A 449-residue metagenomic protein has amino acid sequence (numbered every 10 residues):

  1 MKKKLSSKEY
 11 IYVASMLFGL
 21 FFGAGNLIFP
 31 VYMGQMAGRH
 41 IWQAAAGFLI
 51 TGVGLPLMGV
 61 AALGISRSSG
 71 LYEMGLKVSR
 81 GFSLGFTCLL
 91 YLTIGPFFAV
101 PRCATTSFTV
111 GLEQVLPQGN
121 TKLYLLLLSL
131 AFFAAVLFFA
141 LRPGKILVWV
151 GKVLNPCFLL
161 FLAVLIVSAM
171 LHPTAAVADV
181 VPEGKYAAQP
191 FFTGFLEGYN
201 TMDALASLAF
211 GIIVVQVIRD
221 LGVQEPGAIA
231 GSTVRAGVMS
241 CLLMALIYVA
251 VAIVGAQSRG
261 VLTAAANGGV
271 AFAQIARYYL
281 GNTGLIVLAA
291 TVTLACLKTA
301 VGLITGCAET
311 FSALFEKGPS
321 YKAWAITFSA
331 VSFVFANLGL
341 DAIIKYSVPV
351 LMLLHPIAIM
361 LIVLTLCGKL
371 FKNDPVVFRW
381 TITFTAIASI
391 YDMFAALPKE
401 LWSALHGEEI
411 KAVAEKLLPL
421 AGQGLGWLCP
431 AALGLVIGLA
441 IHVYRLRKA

Functional and structural regions predicted by a protein language model:
I11-F22, L92, S168-A175, G184-V251 (+3 more regions): Hydrophobic, membrane-embedded alpha-helices of multi-pass small-molecule transporters
G54-M58, C157-A169, A206, V234-R259 (+1 more regions): Selective recognition of specific alpha-helical transmembrane segments in multi-pass small-molecule
I65-S69, E73, F132-L154, D220-V223 (+2 more regions): Membrane-water interface regions at transmembrane-helix termini and the short interhelical loops of multi-pass membrane
G70-L76, I247-L297, I304, A313 (+1 more regions): TM-loop-TM module centered on a large, flexible mid-protein loop between adjacent transmembrane helices in multi-pass
P96, V100, L159-Y186, A204-L205 (+5 more regions): Hydrophobic alpha-helical segments and their helix-loop junctions in multi-pass secondary transporters
L141-A169, S347-I359, F378-A388: Membrane-interface loop-to-helix entry segments
R142-V153, F191-G194, V214-L243, V261-A273 (+2 more regions): Hydrophobic, small-residue-rich membrane helices and short re-entrant helix-turn-helix hairpins that build
H172, E183, F191, D374-A449: A generic transmembrane alpha-helix motif of multi-pass inner-membrane proteins
